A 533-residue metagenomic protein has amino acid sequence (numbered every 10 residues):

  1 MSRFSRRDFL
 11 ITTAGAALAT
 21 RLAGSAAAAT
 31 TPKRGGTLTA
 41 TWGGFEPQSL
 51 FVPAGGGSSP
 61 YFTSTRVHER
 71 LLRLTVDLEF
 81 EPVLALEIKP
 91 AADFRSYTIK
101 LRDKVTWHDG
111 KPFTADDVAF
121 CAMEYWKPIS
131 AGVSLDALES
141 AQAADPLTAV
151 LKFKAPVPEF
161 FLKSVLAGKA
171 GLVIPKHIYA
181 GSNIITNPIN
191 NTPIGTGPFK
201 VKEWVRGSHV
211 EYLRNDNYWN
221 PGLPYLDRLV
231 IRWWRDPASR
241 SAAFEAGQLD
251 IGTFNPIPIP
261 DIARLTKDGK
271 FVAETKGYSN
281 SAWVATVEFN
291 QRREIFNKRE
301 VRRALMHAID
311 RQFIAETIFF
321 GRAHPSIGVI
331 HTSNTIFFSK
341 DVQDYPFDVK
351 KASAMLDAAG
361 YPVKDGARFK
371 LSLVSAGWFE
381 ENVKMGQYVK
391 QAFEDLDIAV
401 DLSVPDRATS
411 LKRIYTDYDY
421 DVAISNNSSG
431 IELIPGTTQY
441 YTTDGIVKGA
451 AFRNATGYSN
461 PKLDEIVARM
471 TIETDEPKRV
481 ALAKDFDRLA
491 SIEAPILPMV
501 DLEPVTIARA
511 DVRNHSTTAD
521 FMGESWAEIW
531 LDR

Functional and structural regions predicted by a protein language model:
M1-A17: N-terminal secretory signal peptides and thylakoid transit peptides that target proteins across membranes
R21, G57, F62, V205-H209 (+5 more regions): Detector for C-terminal structural segments
T41-A92, M123, I194-T196: N-terminal lobe/hinge region of extracytoplasmic solute-binding protein
L74-E79, A167-P224, R228, K350-A354: Gly/Pro-rich hinge or "lid" segments in bacterial periplasmic/extracellular proteins
L86-P128, A144, V150-K152, W234 (+2 more regions): Aromatic- and charge-enriched surface segment that lines or borders ligand/interaction sites
V133-Y179: Surface-exposed binding/hinge segments that line and control ligand-binding clefts or catalytic entry sites
S140-A143, K202-L213, V230-R293, A304 (+2 more regions): Extracellular/periplasmic solute-recognition and catalytic clefts
F199, P325-A359, G377-M385: Structural transition elements
